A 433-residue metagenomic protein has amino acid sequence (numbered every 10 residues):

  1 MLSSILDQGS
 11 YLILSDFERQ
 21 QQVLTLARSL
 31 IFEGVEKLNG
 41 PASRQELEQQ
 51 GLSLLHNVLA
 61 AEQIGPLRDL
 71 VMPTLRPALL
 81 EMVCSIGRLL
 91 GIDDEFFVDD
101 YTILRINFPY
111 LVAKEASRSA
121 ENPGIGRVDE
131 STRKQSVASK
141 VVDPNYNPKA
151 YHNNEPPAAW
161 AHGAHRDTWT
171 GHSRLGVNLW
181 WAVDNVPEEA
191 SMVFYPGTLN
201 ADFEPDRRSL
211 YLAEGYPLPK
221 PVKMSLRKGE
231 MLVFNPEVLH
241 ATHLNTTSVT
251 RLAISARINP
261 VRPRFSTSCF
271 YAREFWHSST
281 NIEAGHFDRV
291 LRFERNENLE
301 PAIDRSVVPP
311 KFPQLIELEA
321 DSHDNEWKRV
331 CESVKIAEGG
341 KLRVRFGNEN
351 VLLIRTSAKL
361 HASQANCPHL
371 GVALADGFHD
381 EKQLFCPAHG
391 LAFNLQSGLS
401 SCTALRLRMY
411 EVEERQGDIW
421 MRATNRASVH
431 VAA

Functional and structural regions predicted by a protein language model:
M1-D93, A302-S322, E414, I419 (+1 more regions): N-terminal auxiliary "cap/dimerization" subdomain that precedes the catalytic jelly-roll/cupin core of mononuclear
S53-R174: Signature of the catalytic double-stranded beta-helix
A158-M224: Catalytic core of non-heme Fe(II) oxygenases with the double-stranded beta-helix
L226-L239, P387-A388: Conserved metal-binding segment of the jelly-roll/cupin
F234, L239-T247, A375: Short beta-strand His + acidic residue motifs that chelate non-heme Fe in jelly-roll/DSBH and cupin folds
H243-D321: Non-heme Fe(II)/2-oxoglutarate
P309-D380, L395, R408-A433: N-terminal pre-ligand scaffold of iron-sulfur
C367, C386-H389: Short cysteine clusters
